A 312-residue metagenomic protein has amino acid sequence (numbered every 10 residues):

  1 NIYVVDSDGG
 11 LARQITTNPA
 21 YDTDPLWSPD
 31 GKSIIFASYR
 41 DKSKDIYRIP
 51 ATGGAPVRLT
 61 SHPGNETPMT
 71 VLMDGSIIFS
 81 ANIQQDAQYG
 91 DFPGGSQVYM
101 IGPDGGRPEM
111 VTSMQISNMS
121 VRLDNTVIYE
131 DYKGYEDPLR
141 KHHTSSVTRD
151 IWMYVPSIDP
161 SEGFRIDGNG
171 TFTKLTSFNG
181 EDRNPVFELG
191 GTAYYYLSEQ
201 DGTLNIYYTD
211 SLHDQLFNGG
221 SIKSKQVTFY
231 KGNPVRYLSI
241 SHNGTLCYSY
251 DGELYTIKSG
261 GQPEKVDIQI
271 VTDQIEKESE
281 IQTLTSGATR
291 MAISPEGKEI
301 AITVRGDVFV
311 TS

Functional and structural regions predicted by a protein language model:
N1-I2, T16-D22, P29, A37-Y47 (+14 more regions): A flexible loop/linker signature enriched in serine peptidases of the S9 family
D6-D8, D167-G170: Short amphipathic beta-strand segments in non-cytosolic proteins
A12, P56, P108, G170-F172 (+2 more regions): Short, mixed charged/polar active-site loops that provide acid/base catalysis or chelate metal/phosphate cofactors
L26, T70, S120-R122, V186 (+2 more regions): Conserved beta-strand position repeated across blades of beta-propeller domains
K223-K225, P234-S239: Compact, basic/aliphatic-enriched, mixed alpha/beta core segments that act as assembly/interaction modules in small
E264-I268, E276-E278: Non-catalytic extracellular/periplasmic "stalk" and linker regions immediately N-terminal to catalytic or recognition
Q282, G287-I293: Glycine-rich phosphate/pyrophosphate-binding loop and adjacent beta-alpha nucleotide/cofactor-binding cores
